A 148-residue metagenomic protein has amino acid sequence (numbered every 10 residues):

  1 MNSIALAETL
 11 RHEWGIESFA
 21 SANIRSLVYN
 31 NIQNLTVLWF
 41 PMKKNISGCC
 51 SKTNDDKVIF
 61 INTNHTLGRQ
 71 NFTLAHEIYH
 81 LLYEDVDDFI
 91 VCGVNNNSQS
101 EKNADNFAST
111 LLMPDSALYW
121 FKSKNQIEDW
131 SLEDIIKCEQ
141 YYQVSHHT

Functional and structural regions predicted by a protein language model:
M1-T148: Short juxta-domain linker segments that transition from a proline/glycine-rich, charged coil into a short amphipathic
